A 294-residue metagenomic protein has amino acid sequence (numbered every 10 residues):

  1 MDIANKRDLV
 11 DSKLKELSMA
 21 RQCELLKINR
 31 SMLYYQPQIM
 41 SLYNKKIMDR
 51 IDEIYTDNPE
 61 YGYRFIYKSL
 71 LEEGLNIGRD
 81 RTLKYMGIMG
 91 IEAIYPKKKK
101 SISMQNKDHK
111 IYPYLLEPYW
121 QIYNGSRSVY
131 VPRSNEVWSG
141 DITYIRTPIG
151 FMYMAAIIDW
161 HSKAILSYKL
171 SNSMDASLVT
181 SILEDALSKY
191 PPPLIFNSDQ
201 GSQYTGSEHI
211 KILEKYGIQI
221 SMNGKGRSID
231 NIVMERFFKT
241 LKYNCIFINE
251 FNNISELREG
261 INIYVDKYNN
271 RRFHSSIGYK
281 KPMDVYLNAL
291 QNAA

Functional and structural regions predicted by a protein language model:
M1-L26: Helical coiled-coil/dimerization "stalks" and their immediately adjacent regulatory linkers at helix->disorder
A4, I28-P132, M283-L290: Basic, flexible linker segments flanking DNA-binding modules in nucleic acid-interacting mobile-element proteins
E16-M19, T147-Y153: Short, flexible loop/turn motifs enriched in small residues
Q22-C23, L33, I51, I66 (+14 more regions): Mobile genetic element proteins and their domesticated derivatives, centered on retroelements and DNA transposons
L42, I102-Q105, S198-Q200, G206-I210 (+3 more regions): RNase H-like two-metal-ion nuclease catalytic core shared by retroviral integrases and related mobile-element nucleases
R146, G150, Y168-Y190: Active-site beta-loop-alpha junctions of metal-dependent nucleic acid enzymes, especially the RNase H-like/DDE
T147, D159-W160: Short, acidic, Ser/Thr-enriched surface-loop or helix-capping motifs
E214-I218, K242-A294: C-terminal domain-tail junction helix/linker
